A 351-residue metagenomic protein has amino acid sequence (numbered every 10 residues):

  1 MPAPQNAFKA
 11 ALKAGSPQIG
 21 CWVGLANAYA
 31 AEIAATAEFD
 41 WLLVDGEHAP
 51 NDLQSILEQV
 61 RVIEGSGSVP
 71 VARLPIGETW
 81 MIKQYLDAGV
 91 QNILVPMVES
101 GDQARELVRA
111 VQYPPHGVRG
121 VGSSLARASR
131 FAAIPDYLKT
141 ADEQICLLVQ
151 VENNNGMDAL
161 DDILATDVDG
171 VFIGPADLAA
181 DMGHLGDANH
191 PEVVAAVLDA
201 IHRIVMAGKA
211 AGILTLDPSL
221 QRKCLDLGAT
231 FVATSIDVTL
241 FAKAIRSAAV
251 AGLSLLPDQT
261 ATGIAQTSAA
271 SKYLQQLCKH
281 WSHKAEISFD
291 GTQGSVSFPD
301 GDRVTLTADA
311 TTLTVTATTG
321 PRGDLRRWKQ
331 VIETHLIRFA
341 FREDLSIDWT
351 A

Functional and structural regions predicted by a protein language model:
M1-G20, F131-E143, L198-D199, R203-M206: N-terminal amphipathic alpha-helix/helix-capping segment at the start of soluble metabolic enzymes
M1-P70, I76-G77, R109: Conserved N-terminal beta1-alpha1 strand-loop-helix module at the mouth
P17-V23, L42-V44, P70-L74, I93-V95 (+4 more regions): Hydrophobic faces of well-ordered beta-strands that scaffold small-molecule active sites in alpha/beta enzyme cores
C21, A34, D45, I93 (+4 more regions): Conserved, mostly hydrophobic/aromatic
L53-D87, V111-H116, L138-E143, N189-G212: Alpha-helix-loop-beta-strand connector modules within alpha/beta enzyme cores
Q59, I63, G101-G117, L185 (+1 more regions): C-terminal helical cap(s) of enzyme catalytic domains, especially alpha/beta-barrels
W80, L86, N92-D167, P175-A180: Conserved anion-binding
T316-A351: C-terminal structural segments of small proteins and small subunits
